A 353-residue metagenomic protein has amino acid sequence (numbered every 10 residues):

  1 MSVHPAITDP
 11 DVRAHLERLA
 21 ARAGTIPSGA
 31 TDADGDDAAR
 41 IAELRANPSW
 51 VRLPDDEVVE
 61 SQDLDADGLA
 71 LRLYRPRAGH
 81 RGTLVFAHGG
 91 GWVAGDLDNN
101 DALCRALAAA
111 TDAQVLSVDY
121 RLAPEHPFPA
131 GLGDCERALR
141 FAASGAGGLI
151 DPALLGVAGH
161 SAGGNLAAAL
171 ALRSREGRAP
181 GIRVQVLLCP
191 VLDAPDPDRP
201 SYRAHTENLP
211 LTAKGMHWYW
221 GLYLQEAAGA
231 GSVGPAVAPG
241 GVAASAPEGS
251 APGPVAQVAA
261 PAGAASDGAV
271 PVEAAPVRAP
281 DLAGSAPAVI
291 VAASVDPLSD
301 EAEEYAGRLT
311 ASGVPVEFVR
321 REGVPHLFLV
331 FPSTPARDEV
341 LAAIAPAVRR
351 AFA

Functional and structural regions predicted by a protein language model:
M1-L73, G229-G231, F352-A353: A glycine/proline-hinged amphipathic helix-loop "lid/cap" segment that gates access to hydrophobic ligand pockets
A70-H80, V277-L282: Short beta-strand-to-loop junctions in surface cap/lid or active-site-entrance loops
R81-G90: Short beta-strand element of the alpha/beta-hydrolase
D98-S117: Short amphipathic alpha-helix adjacent to the substrate-entry channel of hydrolases
H126-A146, I344: Alpha/beta-hydrolase active-site loop
L149-S161: Alpha/beta-hydrolase fold nucleophile elbow
A153, A168-V242, A246, G253-A353: Alpha/beta hydrolase fold serine-hydrolase catalytic domain that processes acyl esters and thioesters
G159-A169: Glycine-rich nucleophile elbow surrounding the catalytic serine of serine-hydrolase chemistry
